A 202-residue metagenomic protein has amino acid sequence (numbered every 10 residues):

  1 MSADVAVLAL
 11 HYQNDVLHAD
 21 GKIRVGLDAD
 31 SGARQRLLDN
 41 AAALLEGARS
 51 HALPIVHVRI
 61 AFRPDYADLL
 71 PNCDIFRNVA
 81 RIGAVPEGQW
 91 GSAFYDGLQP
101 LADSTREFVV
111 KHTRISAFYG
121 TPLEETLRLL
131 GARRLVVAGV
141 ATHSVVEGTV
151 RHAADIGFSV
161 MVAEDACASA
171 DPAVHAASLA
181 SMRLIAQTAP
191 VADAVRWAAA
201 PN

Functional and structural regions predicted by a protein language model:
M1-A6, G47-H51, D74-N202: Active-site-adjacent betaalpha module
A6-Y12: N-terminal nucleotide-binding beta1-loop-alpha1 segment
Q13-A19: Short acidic, Gly/Ser-rich segments with clustered Asp/Glu that frequently serve as metal-coordination loops in enzyme
D15, R63, S169: Active-site loop signature of alpha/beta-hydrolase-fold enzymes
G26-D39, V79-Q89: A short acidic, glycine-rich active-site loop that binds or catalyzes chemistry on phosphate/adenosine moieties
Q35-P54: A short, N-terminal amphipathic alpha-helix
L53-I60, A163: Short beta-strand segments at enzyme active-site cores
A61-A80: Short, electropositive alpha-helical surface patch
